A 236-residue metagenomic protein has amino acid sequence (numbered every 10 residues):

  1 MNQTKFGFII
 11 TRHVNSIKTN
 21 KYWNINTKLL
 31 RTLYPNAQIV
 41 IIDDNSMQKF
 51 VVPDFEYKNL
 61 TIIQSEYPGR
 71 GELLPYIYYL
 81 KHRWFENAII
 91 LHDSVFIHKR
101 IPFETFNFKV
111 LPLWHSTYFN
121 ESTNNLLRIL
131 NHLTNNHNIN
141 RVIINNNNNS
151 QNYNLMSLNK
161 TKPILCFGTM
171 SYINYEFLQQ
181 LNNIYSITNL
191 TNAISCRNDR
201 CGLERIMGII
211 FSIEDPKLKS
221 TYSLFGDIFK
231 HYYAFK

Functional and structural regions predicted by a protein language model:
M1-K236: ER/Golgi luminal nucleotide-sugar-dependent glycosyltransferases, focusing on the catalytic module
